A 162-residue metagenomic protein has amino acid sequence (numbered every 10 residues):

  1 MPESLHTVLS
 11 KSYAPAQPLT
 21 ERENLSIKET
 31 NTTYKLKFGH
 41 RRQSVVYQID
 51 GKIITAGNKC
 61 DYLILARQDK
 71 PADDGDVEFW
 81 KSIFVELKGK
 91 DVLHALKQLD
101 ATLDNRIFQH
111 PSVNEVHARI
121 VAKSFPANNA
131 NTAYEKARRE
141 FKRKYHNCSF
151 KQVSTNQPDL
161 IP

Functional and structural regions predicted by a protein language model:
M1-H40: Solvent-exposed, charged helical/coil patches that constitute nucleic-acid or partner-interaction surfaces
P2-H6, R119-P162: Domain-level recognition of nuclease-like catalytic cores that cleave nucleotide substrates
L25-D73, H94: Active-site metal-binding core of divalent-cation-utilizing nuclease and nuclease-like domains
I54-T55, D91-L99, A130-N131: Active-site-adjacent loop/helix micro-motif of nuclease/hydrolase catalytic cores
Y62-I64, K81-G89: Conserved catalytic cores of phosphodiester-cleaving nucleases, focusing on short active-site segments
E78-F84, V116-R119: Glycine-rich, often proline-containing surface loops adjacent to acidic residues and nearby aromatics that form
T102: An active-site-proximal "capping" alpha-helix that borders the catalytic cofactor pocket
R106-N114, R143: Arginine/glycine-rich "motif VI" loop of SF2 helicases in the C-terminal RecA-like domain
